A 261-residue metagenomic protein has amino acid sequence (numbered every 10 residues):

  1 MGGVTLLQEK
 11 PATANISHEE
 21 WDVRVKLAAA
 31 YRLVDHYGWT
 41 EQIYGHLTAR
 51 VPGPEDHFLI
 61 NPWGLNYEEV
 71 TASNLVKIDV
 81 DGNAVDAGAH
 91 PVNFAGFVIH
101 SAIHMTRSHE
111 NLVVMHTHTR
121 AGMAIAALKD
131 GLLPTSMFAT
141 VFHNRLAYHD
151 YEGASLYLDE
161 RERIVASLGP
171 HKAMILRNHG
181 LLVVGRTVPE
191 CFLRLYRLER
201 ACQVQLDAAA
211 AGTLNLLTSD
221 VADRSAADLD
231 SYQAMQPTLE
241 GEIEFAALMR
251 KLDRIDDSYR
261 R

Functional and structural regions predicted by a protein language model:
M1-R261: Glycine-rich flexible loops
